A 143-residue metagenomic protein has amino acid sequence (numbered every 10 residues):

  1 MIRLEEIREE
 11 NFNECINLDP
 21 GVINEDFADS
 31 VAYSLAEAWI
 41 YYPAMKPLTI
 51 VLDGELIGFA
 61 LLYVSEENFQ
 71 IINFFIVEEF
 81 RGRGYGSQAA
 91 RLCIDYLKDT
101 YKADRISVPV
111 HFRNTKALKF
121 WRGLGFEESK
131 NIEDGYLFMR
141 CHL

Functional and structural regions predicted by a protein language model:
I2-N73, V77-E79, A90, Y96 (+1 more regions): Acetyl-CoA-dependent GNAT
V77-R83, F112-R113: Active-site acidic-Proline motif in GNAT/NAT acetyltransferases
D99-P109: Conserved GNAT acetyl-CoA-binding A-motif
V108-L118, G135-Y136: Conserved beta-strand-loop-alpha-helix junction that forms the acyl-donor binding cleft
W121, F126: Conserved active-site tyrosine of GNAT-family acetyltransferases
L137-L143: Terminal substrate-recognition subdomain of acyl/acetyltransferases
